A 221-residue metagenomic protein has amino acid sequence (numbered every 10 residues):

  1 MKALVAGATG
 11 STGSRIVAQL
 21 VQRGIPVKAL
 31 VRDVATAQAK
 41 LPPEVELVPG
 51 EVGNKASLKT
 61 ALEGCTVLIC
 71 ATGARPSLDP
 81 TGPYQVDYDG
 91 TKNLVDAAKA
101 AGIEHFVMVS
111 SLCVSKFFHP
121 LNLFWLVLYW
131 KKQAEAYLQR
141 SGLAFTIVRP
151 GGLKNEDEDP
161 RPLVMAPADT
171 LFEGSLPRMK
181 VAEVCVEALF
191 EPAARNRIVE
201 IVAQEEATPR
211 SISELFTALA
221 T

Functional and structural regions predicted by a protein language model:
M1-I25: N-terminal Rossmann NAD(P)H-binding glycine-rich loop of SDR-like oxidoreductase domains
K2, P26-K28, E104-H105, A144: Residues at the starts of beta-strands that form the adenosine-phosphate
L4, A8, A29, A35-A100 (+2 more regions): NAD(P)H-binding glycine-rich loop region in Rossmannoid oxidoreductase-like domains and their noncatalytic homologs
G7, V31, S110, V202-A203: Short beta-strand/turn micro-motifs composed of small residues that flank or help shape donor/cofactor-binding pockets
A8, N155-T221: Active-site-lining helix/loop region of Rossmann-like oxidoreductase modules
T12, L68, L138, V148 (+2 more regions): Non-catalytic, hydrophobic alpha-helical segments
N54, G90, A134, P177-K180: Conserved cofactor-binding/catalytic machinery of classical short-chain dehydrogenase/reductase
A74-P167: Glycine-/Pro-rich loop/turn segments that contact NAD(P) or position catalytic residues in Rossmann-like domains
